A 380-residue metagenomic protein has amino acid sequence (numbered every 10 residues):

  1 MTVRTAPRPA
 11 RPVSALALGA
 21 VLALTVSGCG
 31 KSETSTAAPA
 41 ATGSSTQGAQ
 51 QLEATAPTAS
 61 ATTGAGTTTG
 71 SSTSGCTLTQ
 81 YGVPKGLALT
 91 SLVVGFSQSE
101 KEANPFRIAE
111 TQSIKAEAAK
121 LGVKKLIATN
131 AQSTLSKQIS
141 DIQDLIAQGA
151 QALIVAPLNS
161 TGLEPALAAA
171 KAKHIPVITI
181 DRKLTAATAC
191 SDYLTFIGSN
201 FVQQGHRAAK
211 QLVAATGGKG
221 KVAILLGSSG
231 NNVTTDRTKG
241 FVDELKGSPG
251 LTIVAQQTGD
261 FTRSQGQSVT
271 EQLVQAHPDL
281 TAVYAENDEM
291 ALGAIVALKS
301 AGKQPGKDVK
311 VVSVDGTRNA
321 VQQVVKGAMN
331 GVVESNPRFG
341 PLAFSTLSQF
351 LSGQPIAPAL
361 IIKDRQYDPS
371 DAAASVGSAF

Functional and structural regions predicted by a protein language model:
L18, G30, A38-G43, G48-L92 (+4 more regions): Hinge/cleft segment of the Venus flytrap/periplasmic-binding protein
L24-G28: C-terminal motif of bacterial Sec signal peptides marking the signal peptidase cleavage site
G70-L87, S91-S113, E117, L121 (+6 more regions): Extracytoplasmic "Venus flytrap"
Y81, L89, K115, Q138 (+4 more regions): Hydrophobic alpha-helical segments within soluble ligand-binding/sensing domains
F96-A103, I114, Q203-L251, A255-Q256 (+3 more regions): An alpha-beta-alpha
A128-N130, A186-Q211, I224-L225, Q256 (+1 more regions): Short beta-strand elements at the ligand-binding edges of bilobed clamshell
V155-A172, F241, A255, G259-Q322: Hydrophobic alpha-helical
T161, P165-Q203, K221, G227 (+2 more regions): Flexible loop/hinge segments that line or gate small-molecule binding clefts
